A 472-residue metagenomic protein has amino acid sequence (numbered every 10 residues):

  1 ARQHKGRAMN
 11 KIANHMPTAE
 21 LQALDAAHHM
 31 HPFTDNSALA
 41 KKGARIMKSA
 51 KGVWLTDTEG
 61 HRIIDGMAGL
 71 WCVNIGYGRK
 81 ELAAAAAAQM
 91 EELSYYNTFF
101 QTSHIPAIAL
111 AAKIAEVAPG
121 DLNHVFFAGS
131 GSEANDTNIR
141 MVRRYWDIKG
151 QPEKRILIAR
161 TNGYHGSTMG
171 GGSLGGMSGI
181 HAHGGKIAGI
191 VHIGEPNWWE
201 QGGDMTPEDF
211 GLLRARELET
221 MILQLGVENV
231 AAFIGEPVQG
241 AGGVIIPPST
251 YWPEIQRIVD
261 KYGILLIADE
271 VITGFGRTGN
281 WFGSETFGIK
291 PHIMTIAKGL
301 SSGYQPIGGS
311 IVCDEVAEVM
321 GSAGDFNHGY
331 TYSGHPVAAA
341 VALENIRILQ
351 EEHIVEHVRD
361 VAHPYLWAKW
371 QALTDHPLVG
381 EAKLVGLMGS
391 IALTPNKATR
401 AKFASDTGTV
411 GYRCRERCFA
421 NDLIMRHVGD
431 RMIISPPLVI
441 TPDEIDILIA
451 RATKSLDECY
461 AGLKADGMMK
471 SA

Functional and structural regions predicted by a protein language model:
A1-A8: Short, Lys/Arg-enriched N-terminal segments with co-localized hydrophobic residues within the first ~10-30 amino acids
N10-A472: Conserved N-terminal phosphate-binding loop of PLP-dependent enzymes in the Aspartate aminotransferase
